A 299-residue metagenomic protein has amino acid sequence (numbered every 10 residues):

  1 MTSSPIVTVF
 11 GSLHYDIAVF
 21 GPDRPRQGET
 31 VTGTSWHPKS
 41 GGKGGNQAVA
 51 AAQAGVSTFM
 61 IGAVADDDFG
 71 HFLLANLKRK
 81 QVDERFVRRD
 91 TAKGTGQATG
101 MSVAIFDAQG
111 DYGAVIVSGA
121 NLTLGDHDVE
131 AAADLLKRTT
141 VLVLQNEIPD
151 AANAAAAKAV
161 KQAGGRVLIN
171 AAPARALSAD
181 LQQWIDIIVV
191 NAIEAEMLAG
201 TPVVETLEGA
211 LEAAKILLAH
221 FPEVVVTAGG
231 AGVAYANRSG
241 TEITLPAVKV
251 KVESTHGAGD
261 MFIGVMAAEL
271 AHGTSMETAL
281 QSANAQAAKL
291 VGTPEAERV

Functional and structural regions predicted by a protein language model:
M1-A63, D68-R79, V252: Glycine-rich phosphate/adenosyl-contacting loop at the front of the ribokinase-like
M1-V7, A176, L207-V299: Conserved phosphate-binding/catalytic region of the ribokinase-like
S35, I61-D66, E84-T99, N170-A172 (+1 more regions): Beta-strand->loop->alpha-helix junctions that form or flank phosphate-binding loops in nucleotide-handling enzymes
A51, N191, G259: Short, conserved phosphate/pyrophosphate- and ester-handling motifs at nucleotide-, phospho-/glycolipid
F86-G96, S102-V141: Conserved phosphate-binding/catalytic loop of the ribokinase/pfkB sugar-kinase fold
A154-E242: Conserved phosphate/ATP/ADP-binding segment of small-molecule kinases
